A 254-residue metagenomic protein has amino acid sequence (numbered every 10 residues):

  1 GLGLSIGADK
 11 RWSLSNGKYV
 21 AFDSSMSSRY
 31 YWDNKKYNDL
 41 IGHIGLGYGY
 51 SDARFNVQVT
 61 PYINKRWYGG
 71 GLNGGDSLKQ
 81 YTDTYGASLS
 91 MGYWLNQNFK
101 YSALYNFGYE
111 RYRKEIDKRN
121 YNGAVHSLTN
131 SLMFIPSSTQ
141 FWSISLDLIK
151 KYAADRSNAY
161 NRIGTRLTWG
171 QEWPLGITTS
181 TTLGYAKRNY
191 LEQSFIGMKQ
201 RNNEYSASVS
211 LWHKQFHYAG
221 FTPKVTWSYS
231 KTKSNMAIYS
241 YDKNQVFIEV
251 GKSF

Functional and structural regions predicted by a protein language model:
G1, N34-I41, D76-T84, D117-V125 (+3 more regions): Replace "Gram-negative outer membrane beta-barrel proteins" with "bacterial and organellar outer membrane beta-barrel
G1-G45, G49: Outer-membrane beta-barrel initiation region
W12-A21, D52-V59, N96-A103, F134-I144 (+3 more regions): Repeated loop/turn-to-beta-strand initiation elements of outer-membrane beta-barrel proteins
M26-W32, Y50-R54, I63-G69, F107-R113 (+8 more regions): Transmembrane beta-strands of outer-membrane beta-barrel pores
P61-L72, D76-Q80, N106-F107, K118-Y121 (+5 more regions): Extracellular/periplasm-exposed beta-strand and loop segments of Gram-negative cell-envelope proteins, dominated by
K79, D83, M91-N122, T129-I135: Solenoidal tandem-repeat scaffolds enriched in leucines and small polar residues
S143-S240: Outer membrane beta-barrel transmembrane domains
V209, D242-F254: Outer-membrane beta-barrel "beta-signal"
